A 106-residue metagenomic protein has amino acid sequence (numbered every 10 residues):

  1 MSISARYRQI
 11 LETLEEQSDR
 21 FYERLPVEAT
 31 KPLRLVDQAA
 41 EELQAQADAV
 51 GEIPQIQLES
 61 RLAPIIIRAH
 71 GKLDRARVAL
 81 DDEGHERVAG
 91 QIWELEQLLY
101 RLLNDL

Functional and structural regions predicted by a protein language model:
M1-L106: Long, charged/polar, soluble alpha-helical segments
